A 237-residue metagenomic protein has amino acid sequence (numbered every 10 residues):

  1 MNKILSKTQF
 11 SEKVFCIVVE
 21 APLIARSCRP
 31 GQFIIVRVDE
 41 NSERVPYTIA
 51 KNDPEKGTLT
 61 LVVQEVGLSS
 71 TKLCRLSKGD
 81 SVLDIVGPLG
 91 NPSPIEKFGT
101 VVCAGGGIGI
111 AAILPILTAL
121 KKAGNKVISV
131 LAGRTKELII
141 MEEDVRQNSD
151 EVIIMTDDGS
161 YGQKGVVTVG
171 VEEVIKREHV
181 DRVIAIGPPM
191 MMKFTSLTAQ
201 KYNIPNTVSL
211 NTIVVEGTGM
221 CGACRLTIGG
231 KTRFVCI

Functional and structural regions predicted by a protein language model:
M1-K78: Ferredoxin-reductase
S6, K51, I154-T156, V208 (+1 more regions): Structural signal for conserved beta-strand scaffold positions within catalytic alpha/beta enzyme cores
C28-P30, I95-K97, T218-G219: Short glycine/proline-enriched turns and hinge-like loops at secondary-structure junctions
V36, D84-I85, L226: A generic structural signal for residues embedded in beta-strands
D39, G87-P88, G229: Short, surface-exposed secondary-structure boundary micro-motifs
L68-I213: FNR/FR-type flavoprotein reductase catalytic core
A112, P189-M190, N211-I237: Local cysteine-cluster metal-coordination motifs and their immediate loop/turn environment, predominantly Fe-S cluster
